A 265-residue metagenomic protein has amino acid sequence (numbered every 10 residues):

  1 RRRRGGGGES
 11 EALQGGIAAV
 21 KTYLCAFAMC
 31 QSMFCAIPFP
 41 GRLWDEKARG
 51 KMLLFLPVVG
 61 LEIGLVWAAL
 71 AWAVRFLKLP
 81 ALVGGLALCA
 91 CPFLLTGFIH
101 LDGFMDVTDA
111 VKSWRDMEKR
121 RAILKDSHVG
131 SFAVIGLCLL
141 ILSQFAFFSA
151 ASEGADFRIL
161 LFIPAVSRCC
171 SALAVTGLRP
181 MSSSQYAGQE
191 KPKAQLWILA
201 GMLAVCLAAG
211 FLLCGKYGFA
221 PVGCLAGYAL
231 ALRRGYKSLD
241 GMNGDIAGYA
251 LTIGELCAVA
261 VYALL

Functional and structural regions predicted by a protein language model:
R1-V20: N-terminal amphipathic/basic-hydrophobic helices that include classical n-h-c signal peptides and signal-anchor
A19-W44: Membrane-proximal soluble regions of multi-pass membrane proteins
M29-S32, E46-W72, Y186-P192: N-terminal beta-alpha supersecondary unit
A36-A48, D116-I123, P180-S184: Non-transmembrane, extramembrane segments of multi-pass ion/lipid transporters
R49-W67, V107-E153, I159-L160, W197-F211 (+2 more regions): Multi-pass membrane catalytic core of lipid/isoprenoid biosynthesis enzymes
L54-V107, R158-F162, Y217-K237: Membrane-embedded alpha-helical segments that form the functional core of polytopic membrane enzymes, especially those
L88-V129, G235-T252: Acidic (Asp/Glu-rich) catalytic motifs at the cytosolic membrane interface
R120, C169-G201, S238-M242: Solvent-exposed interhelical
